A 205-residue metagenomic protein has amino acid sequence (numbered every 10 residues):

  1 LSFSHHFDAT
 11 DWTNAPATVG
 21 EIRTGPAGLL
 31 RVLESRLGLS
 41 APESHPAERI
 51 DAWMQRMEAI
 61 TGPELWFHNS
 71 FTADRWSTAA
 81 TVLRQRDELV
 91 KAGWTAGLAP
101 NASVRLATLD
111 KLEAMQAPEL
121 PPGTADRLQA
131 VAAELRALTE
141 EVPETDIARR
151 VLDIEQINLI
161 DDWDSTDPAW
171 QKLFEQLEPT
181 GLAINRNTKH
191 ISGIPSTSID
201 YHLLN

Functional and structural regions predicted by a protein language model:
L1-D8, D162: Conserved RecA-like ASCE P-loop NTPase motor core of nucleic-acid helicases/translocases
S2, A15-V32, F174-A183, S196-L203: Active-site regions of enzymes building and remodeling cell-envelope glycoconjugates
H5-H6, H45, H68, N158 (+2 more regions): Histidine (H) residue identity feature
F7-V151, T166-P168: Basic/charged alpha-beta structural segments of nucleotide/phosphate-handling enzymes
I154-Q156, I160-N205: Conserved RecA-like helicase ATPase core segment that couples NTP binding/hydrolysis to strand translocation
